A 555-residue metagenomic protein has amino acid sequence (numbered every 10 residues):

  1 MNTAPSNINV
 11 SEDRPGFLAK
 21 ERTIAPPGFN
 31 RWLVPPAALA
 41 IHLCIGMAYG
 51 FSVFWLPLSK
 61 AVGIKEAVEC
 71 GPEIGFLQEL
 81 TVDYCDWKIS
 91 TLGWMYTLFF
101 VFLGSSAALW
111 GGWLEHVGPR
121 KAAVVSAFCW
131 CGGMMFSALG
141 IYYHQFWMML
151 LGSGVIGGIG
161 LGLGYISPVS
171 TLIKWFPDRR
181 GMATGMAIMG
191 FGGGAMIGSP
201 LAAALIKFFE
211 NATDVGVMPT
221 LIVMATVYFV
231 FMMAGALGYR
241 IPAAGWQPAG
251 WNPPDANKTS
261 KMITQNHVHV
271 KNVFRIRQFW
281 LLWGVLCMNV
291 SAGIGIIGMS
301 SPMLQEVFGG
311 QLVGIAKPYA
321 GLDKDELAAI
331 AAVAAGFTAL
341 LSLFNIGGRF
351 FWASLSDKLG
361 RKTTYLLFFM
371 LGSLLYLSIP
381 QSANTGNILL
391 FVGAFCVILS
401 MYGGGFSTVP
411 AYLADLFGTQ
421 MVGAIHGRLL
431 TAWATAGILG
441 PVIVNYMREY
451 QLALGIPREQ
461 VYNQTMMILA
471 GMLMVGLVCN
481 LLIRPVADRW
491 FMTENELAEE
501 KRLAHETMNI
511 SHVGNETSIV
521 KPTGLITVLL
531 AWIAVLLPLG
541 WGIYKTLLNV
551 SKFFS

Functional and structural regions predicted by a protein language model:
L43, G133, F146-L163, C287 (+1 more regions): Hydrophobic core of transmembrane alpha-helices in multi-pass small-molecule transporters, especially MFS/SLC-type
Y49-L58, S199, K271-A353, G437-N445 (+2 more regions): Extracytoplasmic gate region of multi-pass secondary transporters
F54-S105, E326-G336: Extracellular/periplasmic helix-loop-helix junction of adjacent transmembrane segments in MFS-like secondary
L58, G162-F176, A183-T184, G404-F417: Intracellular juxtamembrane helix-capping segments at the cytosolic ends of symmetry-related transmembrane helices
W94-G112, A339-W352, T435: Central cavity-lining transmembrane alpha-helices of secondary-active solute carriers, predominantly the Major
F128-Y142, M370-N384: C-terminal ends and interior cores of transmembrane alpha-helices in multi-pass membrane transporters/permeases
P177-P200, G427-P441: Glycine-rich segments within core transmembrane alpha-helices of 12-TM secondary carriers
M218-G238, N463-L482: Symmetry-related core transmembrane helices of the 12-TM Major Facilitator Superfamily/SLC fold
